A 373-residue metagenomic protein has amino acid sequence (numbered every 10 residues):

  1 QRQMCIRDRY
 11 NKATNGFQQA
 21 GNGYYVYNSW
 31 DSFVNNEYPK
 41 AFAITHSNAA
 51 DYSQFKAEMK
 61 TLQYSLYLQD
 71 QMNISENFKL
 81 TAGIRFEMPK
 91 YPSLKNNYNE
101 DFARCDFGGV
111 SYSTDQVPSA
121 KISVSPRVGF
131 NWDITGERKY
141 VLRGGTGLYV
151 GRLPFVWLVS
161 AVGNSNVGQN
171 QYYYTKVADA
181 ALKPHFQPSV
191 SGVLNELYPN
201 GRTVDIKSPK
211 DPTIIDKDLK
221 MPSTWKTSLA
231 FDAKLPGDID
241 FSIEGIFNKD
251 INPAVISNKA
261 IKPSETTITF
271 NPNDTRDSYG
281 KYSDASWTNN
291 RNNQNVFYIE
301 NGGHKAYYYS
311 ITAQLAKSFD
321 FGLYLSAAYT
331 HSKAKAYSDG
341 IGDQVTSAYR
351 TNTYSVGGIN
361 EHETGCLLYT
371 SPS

Functional and structural regions predicted by a protein language model:
Q1-D8, Y369-S373: Conserved small/polar residues in nucleotide/adenosyl-binding loops
Q3, R7-E137, G340-A348, G358: Signature of Gram-negative outer-membrane beta-barrel scaffolds
Q3, R7-Y10, A82-M88, G144-L148 (+2 more regions): Transmembrane beta-barrel strands of outer-membrane/channel proteins
K60-Y64, A120-V124, S223-W225, Y307-Y309 (+1 more regions): Residues that define the transmembrane beta-barrel architecture of outer-membrane proteins
L66-M72, I84, V128-W132, L229-A233 (+3 more regions): Residues on the lipid-exposed face of transmembrane beta-strands in outer-membrane beta-barrel proteins
F78-L80, R138-Y140, I239-F241, G322-L325: Repeated loop/turn-to-beta-strand initiation elements of outer-membrane beta-barrel proteins
L94-S125, G129-I299: Solvent-exposed loop/turn elements at secondary-structure boundaries
S242-S371: Gram-negative outer-membrane beta-barrel transporters
